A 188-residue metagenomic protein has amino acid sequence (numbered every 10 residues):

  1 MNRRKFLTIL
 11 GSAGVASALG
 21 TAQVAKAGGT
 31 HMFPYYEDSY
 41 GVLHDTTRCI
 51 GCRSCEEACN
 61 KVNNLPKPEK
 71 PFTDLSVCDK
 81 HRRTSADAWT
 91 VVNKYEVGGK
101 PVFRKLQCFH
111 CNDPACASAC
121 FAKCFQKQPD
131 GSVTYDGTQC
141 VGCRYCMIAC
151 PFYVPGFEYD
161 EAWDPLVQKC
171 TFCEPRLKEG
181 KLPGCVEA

Functional and structural regions predicted by a protein language model:
M1-G14: N-terminal secretory signal peptides and thylakoid transit peptides that target proteins across membranes
G20-E56: C-terminal segment of N-terminal export signals and the immediately downstream linker at the start of the mature
V24-M32, S54-S76, W89-V92, D113-V141 (+2 more regions): Iron-sulfur cluster-binding cysteine motifs and their immediate structural context in ferredoxin-like electron-transfer
S39-T47, V102-F103, E179-G184: Immediate flanking context of iron-sulfur cluster ligation sites
C49, C111, F172-R176, G180: Short Cys/His-rich zinc-binding micro-motifs
F72-V97, P101-R104: Hydrophobic scaffolds flanking metal-cofactor catalytic centers in soluble metalloenzymes
K100-S118: Short flanking/linker segments adjacent to small metal-binding domains or redox-active Cys/His motifs
